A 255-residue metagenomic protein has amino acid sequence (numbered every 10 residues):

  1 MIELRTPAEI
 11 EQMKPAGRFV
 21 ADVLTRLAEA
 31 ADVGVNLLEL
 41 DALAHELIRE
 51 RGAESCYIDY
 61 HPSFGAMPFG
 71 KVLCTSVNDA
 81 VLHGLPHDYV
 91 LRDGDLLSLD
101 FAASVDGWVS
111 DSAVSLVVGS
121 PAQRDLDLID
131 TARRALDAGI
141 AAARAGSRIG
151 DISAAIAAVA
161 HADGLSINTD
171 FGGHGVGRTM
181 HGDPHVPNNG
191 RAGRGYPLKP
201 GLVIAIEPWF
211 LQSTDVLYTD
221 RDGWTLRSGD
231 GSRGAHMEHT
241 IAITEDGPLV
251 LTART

Functional and structural regions predicted by a protein language model:
M1-T255: Active-site neighborhoods and metal-handling regions in enzymes and metal-associated proteins
